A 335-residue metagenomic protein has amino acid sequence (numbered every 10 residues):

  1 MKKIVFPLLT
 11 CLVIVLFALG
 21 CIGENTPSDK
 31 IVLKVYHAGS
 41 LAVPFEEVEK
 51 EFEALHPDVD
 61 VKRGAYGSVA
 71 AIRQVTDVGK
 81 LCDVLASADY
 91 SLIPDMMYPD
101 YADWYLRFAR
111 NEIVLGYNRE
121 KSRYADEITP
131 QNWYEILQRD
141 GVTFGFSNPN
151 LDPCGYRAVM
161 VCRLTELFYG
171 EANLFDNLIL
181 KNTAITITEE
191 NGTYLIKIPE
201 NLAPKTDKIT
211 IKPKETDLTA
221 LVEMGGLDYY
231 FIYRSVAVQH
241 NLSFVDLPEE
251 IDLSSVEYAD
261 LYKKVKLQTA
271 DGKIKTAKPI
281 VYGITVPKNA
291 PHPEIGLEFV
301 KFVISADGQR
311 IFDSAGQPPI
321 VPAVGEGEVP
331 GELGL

Functional and structural regions predicted by a protein language model:
M1-S28: Secretory targeting signatures
T10, W104, K273-K275: Residues embedded in well-ordered secondary-structure elements
L12, C82-A86, D228-Y229: Short, Asp-centered acidic motifs that coordinate Mg2+ and/or phosphate in catalytic or ligand-binding sites
V15, A71, W104: Glycine-rich, flexible loop/turn motifs
C21-L55, D60, G64-V69, V75-V78 (+3 more regions): Exported/periplasmic ABC-transporter solute-binding proteins
C82-A86, I93-R107: Short beta-strand-centered segments that line the small-molecule binding cleft or hinge of alpha/beta clamshell
R110-N111, P279: Short, solvent-exposed loop/turn segments at the edges of secondary structure
